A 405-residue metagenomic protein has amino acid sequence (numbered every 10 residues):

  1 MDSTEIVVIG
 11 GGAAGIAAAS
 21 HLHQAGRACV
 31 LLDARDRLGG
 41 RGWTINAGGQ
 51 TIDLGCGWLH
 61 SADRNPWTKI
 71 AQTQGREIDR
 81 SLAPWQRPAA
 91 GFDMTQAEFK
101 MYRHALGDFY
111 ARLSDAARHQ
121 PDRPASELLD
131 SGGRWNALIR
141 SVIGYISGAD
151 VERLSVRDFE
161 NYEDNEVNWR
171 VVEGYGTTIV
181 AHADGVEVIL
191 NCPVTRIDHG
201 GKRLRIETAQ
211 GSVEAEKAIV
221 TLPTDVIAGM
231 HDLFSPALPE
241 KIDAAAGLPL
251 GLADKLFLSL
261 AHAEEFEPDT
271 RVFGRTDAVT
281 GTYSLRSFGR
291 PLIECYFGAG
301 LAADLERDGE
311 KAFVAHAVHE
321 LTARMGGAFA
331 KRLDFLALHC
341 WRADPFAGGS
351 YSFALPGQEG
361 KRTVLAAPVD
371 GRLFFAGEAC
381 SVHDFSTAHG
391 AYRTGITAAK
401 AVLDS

Functional and structural regions predicted by a protein language model:
M1-S405: FAD-dinucleotide binding site
